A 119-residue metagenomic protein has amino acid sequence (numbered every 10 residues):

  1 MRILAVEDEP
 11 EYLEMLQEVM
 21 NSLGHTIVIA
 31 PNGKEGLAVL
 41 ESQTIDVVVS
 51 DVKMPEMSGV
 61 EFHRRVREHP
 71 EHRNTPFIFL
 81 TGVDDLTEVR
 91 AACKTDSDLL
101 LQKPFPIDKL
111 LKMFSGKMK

Functional and structural regions predicted by a protein language model:
E7: Conserved acidic carboxylate
E14-S22: Charged docking surfaces used in two-component/phosphorelay signaling
I29-A38, G59: Helix N-cap/capping motif at the beta->alpha junctions
A38, V60-R73: Short amphipathic alpha-helix used as the core "switch/output" element in two-component signaling
T44-V49: Active-site beta3 strand of CheY-like receiver
M54: Receiver (REC) domain active-site loop signature in two-component systems and cognate sites in sensor histidine kinases
E61, D84-L101, D108-K112: Alpha4 helix (beta4-alpha4-beta5 surface) of REC/receiver domains from two-component response regulators
